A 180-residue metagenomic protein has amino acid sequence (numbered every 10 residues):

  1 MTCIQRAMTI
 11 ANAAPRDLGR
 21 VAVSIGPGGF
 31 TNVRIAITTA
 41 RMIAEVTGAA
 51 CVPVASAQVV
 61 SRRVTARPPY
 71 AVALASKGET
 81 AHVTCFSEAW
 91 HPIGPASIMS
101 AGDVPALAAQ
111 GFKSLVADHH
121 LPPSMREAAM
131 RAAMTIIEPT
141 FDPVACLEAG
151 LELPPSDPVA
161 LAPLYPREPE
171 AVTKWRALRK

Functional and structural regions predicted by a protein language model:
M1-V23: N-terminal beta-alpha supersecondary unit
T2-C3, T38, M42, V59 (+1 more regions): Short amphipathic alpha-helical face segments that pack within enzyme cores and frequently flank/anchor catalytic
A7-A11, P27-G29, A73, F112-A117: Short, functional N-terminal and low-complexity linear motifs
A7-I10, V46, G150-P154: Change "in soluble alpha/beta enzymes" to "in soluble alpha/beta proteins
I10-R16, A44-V54: Phosphate-handling active-site elements
R20-A50: DPxDG-like acidic metal-binding loop motif
V52, S56-K180: Oxyanion-binding and handling regions
